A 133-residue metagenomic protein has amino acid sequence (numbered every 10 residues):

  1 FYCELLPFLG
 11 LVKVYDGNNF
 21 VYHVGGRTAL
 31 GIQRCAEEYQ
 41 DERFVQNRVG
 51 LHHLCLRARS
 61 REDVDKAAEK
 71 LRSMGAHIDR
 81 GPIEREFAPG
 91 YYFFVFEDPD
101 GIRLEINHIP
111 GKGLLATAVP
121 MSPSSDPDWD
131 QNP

Functional and structural regions predicted by a protein language model:
F1-A36: Core segments of cupin and vicinal oxygen chelate
D16, G25, N47-L51, F87-P89: Short, solvent-exposed coil/turn segments
T28-L30, H52, L104: Change "...and in nucleic-acid phosphodiester-cleaving endonucleases..." to "...and in nucleic-acid processing enzymes
Q33, C55-R57, G81-P82, N107: A cross-family glycoside hydrolase active-site/sugar-binding cleft signature
R34-E38, I109-G111: Acetyl-CoA-dependent GNAT
E38-F44: Short beta-strand/turn micro-motifs at beta-sheet edges
F44-K70, Y92-E97: Vicinal oxygen chelate
A68-P133: Vicinal oxygen chelate
